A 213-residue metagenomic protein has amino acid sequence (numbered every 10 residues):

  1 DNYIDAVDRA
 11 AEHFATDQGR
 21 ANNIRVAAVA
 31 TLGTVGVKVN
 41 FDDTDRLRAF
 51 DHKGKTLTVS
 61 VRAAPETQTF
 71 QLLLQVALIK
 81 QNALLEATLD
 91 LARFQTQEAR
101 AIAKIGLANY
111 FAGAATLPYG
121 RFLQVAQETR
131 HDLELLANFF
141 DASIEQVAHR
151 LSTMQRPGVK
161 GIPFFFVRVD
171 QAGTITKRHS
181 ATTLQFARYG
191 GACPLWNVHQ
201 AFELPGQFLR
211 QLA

Functional and structural regions predicted by a protein language model:
D1-A213: Short juxta-domain linker segments that transition from a proline/glycine-rich, charged coil into a short amphipathic
